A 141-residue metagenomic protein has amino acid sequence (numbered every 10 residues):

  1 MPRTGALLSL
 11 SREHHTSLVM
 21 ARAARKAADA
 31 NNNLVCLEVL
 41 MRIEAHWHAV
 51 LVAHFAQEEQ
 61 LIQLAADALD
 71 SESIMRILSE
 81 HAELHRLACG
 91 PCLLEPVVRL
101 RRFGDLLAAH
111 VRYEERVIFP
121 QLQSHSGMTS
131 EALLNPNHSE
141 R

Functional and structural regions predicted by a protein language model:
M1-R141: Small-residue-biased structural context
